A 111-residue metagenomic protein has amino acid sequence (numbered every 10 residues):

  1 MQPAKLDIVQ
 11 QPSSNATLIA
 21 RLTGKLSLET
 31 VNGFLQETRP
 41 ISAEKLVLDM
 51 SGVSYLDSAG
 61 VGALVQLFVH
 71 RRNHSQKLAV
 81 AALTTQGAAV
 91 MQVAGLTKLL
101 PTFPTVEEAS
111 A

Functional and structural regions predicted by a protein language model:
M1, S13-S14, M91-G95: N-terminal functional modules and adjacent low-complexity/disordered segments of proteins
P3-Q36: STAS-typified acidic loop motif
K25-L100: Amphipathic alpha-helical interaction surfaces in cytosolic regulatory modules
P101-T105: Short acidic-hydrophobic, aromatic-tinged amphipathic segments that line or gate anion-handling sites
V106-A111: Short, charged, intrinsically disordered terminal tails
